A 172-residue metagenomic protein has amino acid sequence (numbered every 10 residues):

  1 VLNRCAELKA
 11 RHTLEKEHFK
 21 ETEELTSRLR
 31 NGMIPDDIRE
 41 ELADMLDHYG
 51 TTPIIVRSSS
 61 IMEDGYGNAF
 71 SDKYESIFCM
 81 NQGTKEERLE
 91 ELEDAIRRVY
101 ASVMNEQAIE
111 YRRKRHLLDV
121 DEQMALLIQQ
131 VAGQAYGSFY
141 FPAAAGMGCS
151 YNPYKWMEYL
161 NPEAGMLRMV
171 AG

Functional and structural regions predicted by a protein language model:
V1-H18: Terminal amphipathic helices with adjacent charged low-complexity linkers/tails
T13-L29, I128: Compact, glycine/acidic-enriched structural inserts
L29-G172: Conserved mixed alpha/beta core segments that line enzyme active sites in large multi-domain catalysts
